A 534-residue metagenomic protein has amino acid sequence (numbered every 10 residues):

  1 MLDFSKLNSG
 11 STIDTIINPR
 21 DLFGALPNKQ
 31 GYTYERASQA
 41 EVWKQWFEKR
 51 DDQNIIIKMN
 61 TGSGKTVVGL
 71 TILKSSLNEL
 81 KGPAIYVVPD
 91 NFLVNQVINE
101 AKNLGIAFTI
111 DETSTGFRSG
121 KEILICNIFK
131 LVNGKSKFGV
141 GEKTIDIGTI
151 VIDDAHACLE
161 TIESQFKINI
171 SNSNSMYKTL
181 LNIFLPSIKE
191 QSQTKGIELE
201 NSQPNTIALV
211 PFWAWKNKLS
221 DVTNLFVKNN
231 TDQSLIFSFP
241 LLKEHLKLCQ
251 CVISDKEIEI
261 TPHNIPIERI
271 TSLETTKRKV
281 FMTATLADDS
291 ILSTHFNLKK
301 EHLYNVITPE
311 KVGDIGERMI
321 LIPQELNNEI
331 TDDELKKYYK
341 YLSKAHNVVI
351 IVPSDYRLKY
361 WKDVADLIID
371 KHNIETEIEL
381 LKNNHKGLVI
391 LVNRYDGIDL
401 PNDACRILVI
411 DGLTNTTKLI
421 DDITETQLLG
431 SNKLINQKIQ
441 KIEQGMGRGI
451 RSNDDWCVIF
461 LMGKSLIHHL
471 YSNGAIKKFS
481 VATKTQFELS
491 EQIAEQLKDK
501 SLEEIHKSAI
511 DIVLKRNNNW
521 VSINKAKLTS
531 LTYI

Functional and structural regions predicted by a protein language model:
L2-K58: Conserved pre-motif I regulatory segment
A25, E41, I55-N60, D146-T149 (+3 more regions): Conserved coupling segment at the C-terminus of the helicase ATP-binding
T66-I106, K130-N133, A287-L292, I351-L358: Conserved Walker A/P-loop ATP-binding site and its immediately adjacent core in helicase/helicase-like ATPase domains
V94-K143, E375-L381: Inter-Walker segment of RecA-like/P-loop motor cores
T113-L124, Y360, L367-I390, Y395-D396 (+2 more regions): Conserved motor-coupling elements within RecA-like helicase/translocase cores
K121-D154, C158-Q165, T261-P266, E377 (+1 more regions): Conserved RecA-like ASCE ATPase "motif II neighborhood" in helicase/translocase motors
Y356, S452-I534: Long, largely alpha-helical accessory region at the distal end of helicase-like NTP-driven motors
L380-H468: Conserved RecA-like P-loop NTPase helicase motor core
